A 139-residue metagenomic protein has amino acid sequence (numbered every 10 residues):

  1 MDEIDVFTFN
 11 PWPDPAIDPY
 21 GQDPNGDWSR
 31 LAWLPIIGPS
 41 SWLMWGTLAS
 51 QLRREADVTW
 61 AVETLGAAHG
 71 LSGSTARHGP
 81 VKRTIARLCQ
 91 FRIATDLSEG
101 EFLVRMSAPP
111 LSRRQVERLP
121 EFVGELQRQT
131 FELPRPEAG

Functional and structural regions predicted by a protein language model:
M1-F7, R87, R92, E101-A108 (+1 more regions): Eukaryotic partner-binding/assembly regions in large regulatory complexes
M1-W60, T64: Short recognition helix of helix-turn-helix/winged-helix DNA-binding domains
G21, N25, R77-P80, L111 (+1 more regions): Non-membrane alpha-helical secondary structure
Q22, Q51, Q90, Q115 (+1 more regions): Residue-identity detector for glutamine
A32, D96, A138-G139: Generic detector of bulky aromatic hydrophobic side chains
L52-R105: Winged helix-turn-helix DNA-binding recognition segment
A108-G139: Short, amphipathic alpha-helical interaction segments positioned at domain boundaries
